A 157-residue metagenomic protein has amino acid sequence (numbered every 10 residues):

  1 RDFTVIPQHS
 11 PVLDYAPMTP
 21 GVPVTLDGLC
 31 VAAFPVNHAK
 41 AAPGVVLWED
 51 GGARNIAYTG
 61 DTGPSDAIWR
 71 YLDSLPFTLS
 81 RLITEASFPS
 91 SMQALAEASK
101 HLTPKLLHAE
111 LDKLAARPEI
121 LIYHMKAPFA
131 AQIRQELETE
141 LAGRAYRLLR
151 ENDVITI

Functional and structural regions predicted by a protein language model:
R1-P11: Active-site HxH/HxHxD metal-binding segment of metal-dependent hydrolases
V5-P7, G21-P23, D112, E138: Short secondary-structure boundary/capping segments
P7, G21, Y58, I83 (+1 more regions): Alpha-helical context
H9-D14, K100, P104: Glycine-rich, flexible loop segments associated with nucleotide phosphate handling
V12-A16, C30, E119, A145-R147: Conserved beta-strand segments of alpha/beta enzyme cores
D14-S74, V154-I157: Core dinuclear metal-dependent hydrolase active-site scaffold
S65-D153: Cap/insert and terminal regions of metallo-dependent hydrolase folds
